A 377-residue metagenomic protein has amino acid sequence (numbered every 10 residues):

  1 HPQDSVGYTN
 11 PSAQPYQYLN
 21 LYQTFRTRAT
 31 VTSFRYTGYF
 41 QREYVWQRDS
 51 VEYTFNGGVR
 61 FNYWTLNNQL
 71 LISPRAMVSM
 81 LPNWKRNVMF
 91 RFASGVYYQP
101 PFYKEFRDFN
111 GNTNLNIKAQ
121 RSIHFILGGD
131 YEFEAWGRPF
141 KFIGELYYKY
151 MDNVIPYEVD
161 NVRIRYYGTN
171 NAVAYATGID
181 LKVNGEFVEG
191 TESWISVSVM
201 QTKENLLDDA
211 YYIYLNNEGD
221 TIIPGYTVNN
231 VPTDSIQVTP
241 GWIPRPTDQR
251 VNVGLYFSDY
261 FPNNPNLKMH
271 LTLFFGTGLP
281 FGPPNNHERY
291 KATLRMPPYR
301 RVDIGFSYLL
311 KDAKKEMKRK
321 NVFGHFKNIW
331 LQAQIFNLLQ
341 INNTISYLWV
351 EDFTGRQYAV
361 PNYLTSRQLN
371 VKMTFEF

Functional and structural regions predicted by a protein language model:
H1, G57-F61, V78, F92-V96 (+6 more regions): Transmembrane beta-barrel strands of outer-membrane/channel proteins
T24-K149: Structural signature of Gram-negative outer-membrane beta-barrels, strongest in the C-terminal barrel of TonB-dependent
T30-Y36, L70-I72, R121-F125, V173-T177 (+4 more regions): Residues that define the transmembrane beta-barrel architecture of outer-membrane proteins
G38-Y44, A76-M80, L127-Y131, I179-G185 (+7 more regions): Residues on the lipid-exposed face of transmembrane beta-strands in outer-membrane beta-barrel proteins
W46-Y53, P82-V88, E134-F140, E189-G190 (+2 more regions): Short loop/turn motifs that connect adjacent beta-strands in outer-membrane beta-barrel proteins
R48-D49, Y148-Y150, N170-P283: Gram-negative outer-membrane beta-barrel transporters
N83, K118-E189, S198, E204 (+2 more regions): Membrane-embedded beta-barrel scaffold of Gram-negative outer-membrane proteins
F274-N285, Y308-F377: C-terminal beta-signal and adjacent terminal beta-strands/loops of Gram-negative outer-membrane beta-barrel proteins
